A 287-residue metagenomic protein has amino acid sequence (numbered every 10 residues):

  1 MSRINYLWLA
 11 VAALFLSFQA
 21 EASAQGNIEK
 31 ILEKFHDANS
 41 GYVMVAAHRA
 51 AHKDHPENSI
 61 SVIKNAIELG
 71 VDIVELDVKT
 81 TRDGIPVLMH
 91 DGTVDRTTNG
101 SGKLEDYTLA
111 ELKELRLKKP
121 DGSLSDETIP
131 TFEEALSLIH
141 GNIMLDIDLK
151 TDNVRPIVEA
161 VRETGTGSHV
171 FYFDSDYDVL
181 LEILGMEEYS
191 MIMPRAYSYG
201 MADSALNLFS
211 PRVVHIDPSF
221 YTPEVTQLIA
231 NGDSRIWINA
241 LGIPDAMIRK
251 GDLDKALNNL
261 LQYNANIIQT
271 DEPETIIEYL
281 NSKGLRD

Functional and structural regions predicted by a protein language model:
M1-L9: Bacterial N-terminal signal peptides that target proteins for export
R3, S17, Q25-I28: Intrinsically disordered, low-complexity peptide-like regions
W8-Q19: Bacterial N-terminal signal peptides
S23-D287: Phosphate-group recognition and catalysis centered on beta-loop-alpha active-site segments
